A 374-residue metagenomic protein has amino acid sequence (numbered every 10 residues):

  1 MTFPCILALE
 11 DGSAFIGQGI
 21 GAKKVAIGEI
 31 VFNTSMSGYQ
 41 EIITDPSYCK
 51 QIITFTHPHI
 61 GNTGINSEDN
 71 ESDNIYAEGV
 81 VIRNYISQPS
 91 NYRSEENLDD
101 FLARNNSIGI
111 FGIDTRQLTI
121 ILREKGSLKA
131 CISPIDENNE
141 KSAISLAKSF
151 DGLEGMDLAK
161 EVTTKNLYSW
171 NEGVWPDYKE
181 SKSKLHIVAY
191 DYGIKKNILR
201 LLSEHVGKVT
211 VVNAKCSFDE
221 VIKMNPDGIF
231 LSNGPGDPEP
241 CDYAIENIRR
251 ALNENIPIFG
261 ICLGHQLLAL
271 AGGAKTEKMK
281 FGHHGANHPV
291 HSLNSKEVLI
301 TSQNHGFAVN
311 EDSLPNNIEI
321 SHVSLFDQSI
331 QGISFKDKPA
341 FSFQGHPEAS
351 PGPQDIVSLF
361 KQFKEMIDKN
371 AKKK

Functional and structural regions predicted by a protein language model:
M1-M224, P238, S350, K364-K374: RNA-binding accessory domains that recognize and position tRNA/RNA substrates
G19-G21, P58, N304, F335 (+1 more regions): Residue-level structural signal for beta-strand termini and adjacent loop
I108, H186, P257-F259, K275 (+1 more regions): Proline-centered loop/turn at the N-terminus of a beta-strand
H186-D191, T301-S302, F341-G345: Active-site-proximal beta-strand elements of phosphoester/diester hydrolases
D227-G228, S232-Q303, A308, G352-N370: Cysteine-nucleophile active-site neighborhood
E297-K338, K374: Catalytic beta-strand/loop cores that center a nucleophilic Ser/Cys/Thr and support acyl-enzyme chemistry
D337, P347-P351: A short, acidic, flexible beta-alpha connecting loop/helix-capping segment that sits on the rim of active
